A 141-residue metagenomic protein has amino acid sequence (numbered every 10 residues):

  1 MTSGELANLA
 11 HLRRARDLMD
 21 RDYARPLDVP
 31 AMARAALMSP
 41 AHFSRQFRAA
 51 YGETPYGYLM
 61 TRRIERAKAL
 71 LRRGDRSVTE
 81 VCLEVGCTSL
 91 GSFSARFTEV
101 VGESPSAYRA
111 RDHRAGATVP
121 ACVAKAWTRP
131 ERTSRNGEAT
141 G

Functional and structural regions predicted by a protein language model:
M1-H42, A49-A50, T54, R66-G141: Alpha-helical bundle regulatory/interaction domains
